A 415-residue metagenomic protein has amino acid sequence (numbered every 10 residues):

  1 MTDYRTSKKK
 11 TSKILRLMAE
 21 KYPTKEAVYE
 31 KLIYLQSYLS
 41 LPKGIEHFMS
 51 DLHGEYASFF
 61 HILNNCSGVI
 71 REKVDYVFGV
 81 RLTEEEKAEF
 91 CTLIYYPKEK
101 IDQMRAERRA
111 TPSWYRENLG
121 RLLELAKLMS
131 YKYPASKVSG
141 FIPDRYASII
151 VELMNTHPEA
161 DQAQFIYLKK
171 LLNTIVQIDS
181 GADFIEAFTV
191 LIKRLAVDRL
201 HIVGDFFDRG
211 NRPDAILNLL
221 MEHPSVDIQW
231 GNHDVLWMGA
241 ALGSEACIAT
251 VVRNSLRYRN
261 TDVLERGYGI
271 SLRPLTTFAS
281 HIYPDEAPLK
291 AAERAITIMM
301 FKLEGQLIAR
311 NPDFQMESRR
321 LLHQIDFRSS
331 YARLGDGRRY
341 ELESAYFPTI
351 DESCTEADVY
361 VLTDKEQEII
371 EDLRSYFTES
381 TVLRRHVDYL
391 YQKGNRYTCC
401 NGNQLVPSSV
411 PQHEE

Functional and structural regions predicted by a protein language model:
M1-E415: Feature recognizes metal-dependent phosphohydrolase scaffolds
